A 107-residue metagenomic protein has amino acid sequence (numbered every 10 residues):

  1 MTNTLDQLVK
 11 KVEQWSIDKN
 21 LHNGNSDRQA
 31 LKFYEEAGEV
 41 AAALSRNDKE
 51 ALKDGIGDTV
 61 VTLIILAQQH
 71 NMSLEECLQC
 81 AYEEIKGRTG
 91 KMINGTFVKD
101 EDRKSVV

Functional and structural regions predicted by a protein language model:
M1-I56, V60-V107: Flexible "arm" and connector segments at domain edges
